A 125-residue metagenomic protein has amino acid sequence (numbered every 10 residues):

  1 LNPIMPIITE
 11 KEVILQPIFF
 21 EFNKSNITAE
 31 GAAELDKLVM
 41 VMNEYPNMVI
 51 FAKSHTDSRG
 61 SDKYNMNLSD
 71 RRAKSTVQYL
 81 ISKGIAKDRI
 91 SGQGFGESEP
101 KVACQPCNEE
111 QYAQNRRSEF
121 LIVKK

Functional and structural regions predicted by a protein language model:
L1-V49, S82, D88, E109-E110 (+1 more regions): Periplasmic peptidoglycan-binding/tethering modules of Gram-negative envelope proteins
A32, K53-K125: Periplasmic OmpA-like peptidoglycan-binding domain that tethers envelope proteins to the cell wall
